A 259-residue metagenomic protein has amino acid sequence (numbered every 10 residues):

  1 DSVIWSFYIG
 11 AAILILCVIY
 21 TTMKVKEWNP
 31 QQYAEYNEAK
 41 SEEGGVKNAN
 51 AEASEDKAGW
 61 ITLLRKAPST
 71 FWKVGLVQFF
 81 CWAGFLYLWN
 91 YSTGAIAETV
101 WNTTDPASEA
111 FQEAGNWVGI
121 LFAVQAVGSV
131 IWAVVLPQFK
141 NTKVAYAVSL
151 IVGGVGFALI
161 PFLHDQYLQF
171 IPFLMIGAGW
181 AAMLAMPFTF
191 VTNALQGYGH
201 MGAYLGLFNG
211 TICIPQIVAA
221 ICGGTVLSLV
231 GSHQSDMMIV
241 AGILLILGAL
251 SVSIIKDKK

Functional and structural regions predicted by a protein language model:
D1-Y87, L244-K259: Intracellular loop-helix junctions on the cytosolic face of multi-pass helical membrane proteins
S2, N102-A126, L207, D236-I239: Loop-to-transmembrane helix entry
F79, I120-A123, V127, I151 (+2 more regions): Transmembrane alpha-helical cores of Major Facilitator Superfamily
S129-K143, L227: Helix-to-loop junctions at the C-terminal end of transmembrane segments in multipass secondary transporters
V152-H164: C-terminal ends and interior cores of transmembrane alpha-helices in multi-pass membrane transporters/permeases
P161-F173: Helix-loop junctions at membrane interfaces in 12-TM secondary transporters
A182-G197: Intracellular juxtamembrane helix-capping segments at the cytosolic ends of symmetry-related transmembrane helices
Y198-V230: A late C-terminal transmembrane helix in Major Facilitator Superfamily
